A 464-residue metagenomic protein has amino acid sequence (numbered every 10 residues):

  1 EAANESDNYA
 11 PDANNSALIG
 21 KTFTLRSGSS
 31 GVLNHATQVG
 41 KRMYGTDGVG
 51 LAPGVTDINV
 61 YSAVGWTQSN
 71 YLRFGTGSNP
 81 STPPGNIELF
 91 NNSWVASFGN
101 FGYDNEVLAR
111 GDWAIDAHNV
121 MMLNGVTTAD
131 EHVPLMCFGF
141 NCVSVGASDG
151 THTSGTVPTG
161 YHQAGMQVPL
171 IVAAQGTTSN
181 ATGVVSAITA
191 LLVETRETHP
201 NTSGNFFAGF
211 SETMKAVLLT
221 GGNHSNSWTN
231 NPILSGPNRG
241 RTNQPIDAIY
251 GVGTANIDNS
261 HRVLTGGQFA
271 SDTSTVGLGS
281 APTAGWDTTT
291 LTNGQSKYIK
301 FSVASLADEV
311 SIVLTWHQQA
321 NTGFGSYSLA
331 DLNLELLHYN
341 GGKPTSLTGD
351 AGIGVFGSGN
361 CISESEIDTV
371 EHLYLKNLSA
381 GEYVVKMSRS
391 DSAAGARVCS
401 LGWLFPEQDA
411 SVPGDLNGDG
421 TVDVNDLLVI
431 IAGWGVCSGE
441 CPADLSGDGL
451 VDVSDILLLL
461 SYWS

Functional and structural regions predicted by a protein language model:
E1-Y71, P83-L89, G99-Y103, A117-M121 (+6 more regions): Subtilisin-like serine protease catalytic core
A2-S6, D149-T151, N223-N226, H317-Q319 (+4 more regions): Acidic glycine-/aspartate-rich tracts in secreted/extracellular proteins
K41-G45, S186-T198, T220, S305 (+2 more regions): Short glycine/serine- and small hydrophobic-enriched flexible loop segments
F210, M214-K215, K297-I299, E335-G341 (+1 more regions): C-terminal edge strands of extracellular/lumenal beta-sandwich accessory domains
P237-L332, H338, S400-A410: Secreted peptidase-domain scaffold signal
Y327-I367: Surface-exposed beta-strand/loop patches in noncatalytic accessory domains and peripheral targeting/linker segments
F405-S464: Cellulosome-associated attachment modules in secreted, modular CAZymes
